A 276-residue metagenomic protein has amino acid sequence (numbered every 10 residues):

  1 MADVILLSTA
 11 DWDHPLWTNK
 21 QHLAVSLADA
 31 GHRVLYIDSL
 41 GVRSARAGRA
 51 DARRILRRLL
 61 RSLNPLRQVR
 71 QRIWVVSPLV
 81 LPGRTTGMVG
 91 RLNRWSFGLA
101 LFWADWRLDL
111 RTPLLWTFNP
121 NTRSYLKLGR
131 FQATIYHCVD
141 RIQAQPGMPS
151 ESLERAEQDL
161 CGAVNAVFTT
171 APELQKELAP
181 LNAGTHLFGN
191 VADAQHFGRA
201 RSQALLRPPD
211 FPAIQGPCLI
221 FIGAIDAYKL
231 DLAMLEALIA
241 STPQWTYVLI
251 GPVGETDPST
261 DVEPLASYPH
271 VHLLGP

Functional and structural regions predicted by a protein language model:
M1, R201-C218: Nucleotide-sugar donor-binding and catalytic loop/hinge architecture of NDP-sugar-dependent glycosyltransferases
M1-R58, I239-T242: N-terminal subdomain of nucleotide-sugar transferases
L23, L99-W106, L110, K127 (+1 more regions): Membrane-proximal helix-turn-helix segments that form the acceptor-binding/catalytic region of lipid-linked
V42-D109, L273: A conserved catalytic-core segment of Leloir-type glycosyltransferases
W116, K127-Q143: Active-site proximal beta-strand in glycosyltransferases
E173, N190-A200: Carbohydrate-associated surface elements
F211-K229, I250: Conserved donor-binding/catalytic core segment of Leloir-type glycosyltransferases
G251, S259-P276: Nucleotide-activated donor-binding/catalytic signature segment of Leloir-type glycosyltransferases, i.e., the conserved
